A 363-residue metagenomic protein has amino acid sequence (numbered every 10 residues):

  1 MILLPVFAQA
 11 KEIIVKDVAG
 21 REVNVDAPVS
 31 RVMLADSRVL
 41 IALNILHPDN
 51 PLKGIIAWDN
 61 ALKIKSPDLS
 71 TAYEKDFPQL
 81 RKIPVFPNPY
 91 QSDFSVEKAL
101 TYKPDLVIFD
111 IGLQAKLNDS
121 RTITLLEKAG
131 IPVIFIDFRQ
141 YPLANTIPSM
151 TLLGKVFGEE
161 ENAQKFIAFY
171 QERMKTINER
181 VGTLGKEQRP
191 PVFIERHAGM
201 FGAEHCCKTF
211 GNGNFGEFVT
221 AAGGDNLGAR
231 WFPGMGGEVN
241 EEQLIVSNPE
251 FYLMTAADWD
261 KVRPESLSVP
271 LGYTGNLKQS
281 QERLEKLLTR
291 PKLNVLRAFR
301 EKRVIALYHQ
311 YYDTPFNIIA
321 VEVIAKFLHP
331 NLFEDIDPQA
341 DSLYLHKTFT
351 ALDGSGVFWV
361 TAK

Functional and structural regions predicted by a protein language model:
M1-P5: Bacterial N-terminal signal peptides
Q9-K363: N-terminal ligand-binding lobe of clamshell/alpha-beta domains
